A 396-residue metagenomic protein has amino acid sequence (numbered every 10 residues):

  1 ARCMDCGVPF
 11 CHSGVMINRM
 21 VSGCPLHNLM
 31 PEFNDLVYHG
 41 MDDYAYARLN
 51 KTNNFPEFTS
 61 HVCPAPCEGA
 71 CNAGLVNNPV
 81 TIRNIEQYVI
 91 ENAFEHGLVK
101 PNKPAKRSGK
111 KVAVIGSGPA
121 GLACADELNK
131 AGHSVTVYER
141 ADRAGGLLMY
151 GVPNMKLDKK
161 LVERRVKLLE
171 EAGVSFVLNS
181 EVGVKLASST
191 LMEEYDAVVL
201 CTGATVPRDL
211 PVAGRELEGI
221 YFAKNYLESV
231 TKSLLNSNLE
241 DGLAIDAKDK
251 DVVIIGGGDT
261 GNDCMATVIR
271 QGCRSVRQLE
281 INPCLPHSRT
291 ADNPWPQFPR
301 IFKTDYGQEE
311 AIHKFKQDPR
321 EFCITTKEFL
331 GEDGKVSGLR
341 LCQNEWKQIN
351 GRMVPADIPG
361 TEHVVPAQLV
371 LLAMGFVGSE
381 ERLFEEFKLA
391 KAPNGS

Functional and structural regions predicted by a protein language model:
A1, N18-S22, L26-H61, A65 (+2 more regions): Ferredoxin-type iron-sulfur electron-transfer modules in oxidoreductases and energy-metabolism complexes
A1-G7, Q278: Short intrinsically disordered, low-complexity coil segments enriched in acidic
R2, C11-H12, R19, G375: C-terminal accessory/binding modules appended to enzymatic or scaffolding proteins
C6-P9, G14, H27-M30, P66 (+2 more regions): Cys/His-rich metal-chelating microdomains
L29, N50, N54, E68 (+4 more regions): A broad detector of the eukaryotic-type serine/threonine protein kinase catalytic domain
C63-N78, E194-C201: Hydrophobic or amphipathic alpha-helical targeting/insertion segments
E86-S396: Residues forming the flavin
